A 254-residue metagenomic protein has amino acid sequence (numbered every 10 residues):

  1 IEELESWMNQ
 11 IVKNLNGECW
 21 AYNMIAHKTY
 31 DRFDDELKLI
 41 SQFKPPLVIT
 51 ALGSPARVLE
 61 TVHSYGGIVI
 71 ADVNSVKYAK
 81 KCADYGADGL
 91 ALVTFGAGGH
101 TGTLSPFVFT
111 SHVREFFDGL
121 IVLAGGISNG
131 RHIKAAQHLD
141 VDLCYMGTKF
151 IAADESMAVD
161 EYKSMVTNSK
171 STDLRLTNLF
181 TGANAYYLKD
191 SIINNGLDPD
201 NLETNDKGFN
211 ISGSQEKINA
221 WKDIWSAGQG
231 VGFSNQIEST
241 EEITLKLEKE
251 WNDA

Functional and structural regions predicted by a protein language model:
I1-H100, L104-L120: Active-site entrance/lid segments in N-terminal catalytic domains of soluble metabolic enzymes
T103, F107-V122, S128-A254: Conserved active-site-proximal phosphate/metal-binding subdomains
